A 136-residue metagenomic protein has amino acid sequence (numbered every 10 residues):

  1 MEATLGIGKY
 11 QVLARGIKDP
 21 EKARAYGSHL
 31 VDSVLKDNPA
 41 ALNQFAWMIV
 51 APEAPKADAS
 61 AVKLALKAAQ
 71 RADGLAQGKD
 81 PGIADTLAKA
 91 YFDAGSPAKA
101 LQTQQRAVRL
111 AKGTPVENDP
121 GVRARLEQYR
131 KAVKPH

Functional and structural regions predicted by a protein language model:
M1-R15, L35-P55, P81-T86: Amphipathic alpha-helical repeat scaffolds of TPR domains
T4, G8-K9, Y26-H29, F45-M48 (+2 more regions): Charge-rich, solvent-exposed alpha-helical interaction surfaces
L13-P20, V50-K63, G95-K99: Short coil/turn connectors between adjacent alpha-helices in alpha-solenoid helical repeat scaffolds
D19-S33, A59-D73, Q102-Q104: Alpha-helical repeat scaffolds
S33-V34, L75-A76, L110: Structural marker of alpha-solenoid helical repeat scaffolds
K36-P39, A59-S60, D93-H136: Terminal, low-structured helical/coil segments at or just beyond the last alpha-helical repeat
K67, R71-K79, P97, V122-R123: Extended alpha-helical scaffold/coiled-coil
A84-Y91, T103: TPR/Sel1-like alpha-solenoid repeat signature
